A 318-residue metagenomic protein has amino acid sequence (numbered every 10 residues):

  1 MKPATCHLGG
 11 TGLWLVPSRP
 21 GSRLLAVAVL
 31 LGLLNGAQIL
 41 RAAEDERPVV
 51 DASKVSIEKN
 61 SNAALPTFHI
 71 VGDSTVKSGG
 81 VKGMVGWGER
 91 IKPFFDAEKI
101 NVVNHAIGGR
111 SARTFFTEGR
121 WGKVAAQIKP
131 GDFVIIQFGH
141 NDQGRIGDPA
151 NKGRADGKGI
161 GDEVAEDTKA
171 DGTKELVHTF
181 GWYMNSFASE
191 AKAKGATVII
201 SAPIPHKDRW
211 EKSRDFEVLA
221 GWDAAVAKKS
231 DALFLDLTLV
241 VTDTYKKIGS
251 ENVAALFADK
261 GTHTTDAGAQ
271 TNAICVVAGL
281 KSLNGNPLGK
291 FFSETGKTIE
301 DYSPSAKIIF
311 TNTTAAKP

Functional and structural regions predicted by a protein language model:
P3-A4, T11-V16, P20-R23, Q38: Intrinsic, low-complexity polybasic segments
R23-G36: Bacterial N-terminal signal peptides
L40-E44: Boundary at the C-terminal end of the N-terminal hydrophobic targeting segment
D45-I107, G122-F133, A150-K158: Serine-esterase "nucleophile elbow" of acetyl-processing enzymes
G80-G83, F115-T117, W210-D215: Short, solvent-exposed loop/turn segments at secondary-structure boundaries
S111-K123: N-terminal post-signal-peptidase region of extra-cytosolic proteins
R120-D266, Q270, I274-S293: Alpha-helical cap/lid subdomain in secreted, periplasmic, or secretory-pathway luminal O-acyl-processing enzymes
L280-P318: Charge-patterned, long linear interaction tracts outside catalytic cores
